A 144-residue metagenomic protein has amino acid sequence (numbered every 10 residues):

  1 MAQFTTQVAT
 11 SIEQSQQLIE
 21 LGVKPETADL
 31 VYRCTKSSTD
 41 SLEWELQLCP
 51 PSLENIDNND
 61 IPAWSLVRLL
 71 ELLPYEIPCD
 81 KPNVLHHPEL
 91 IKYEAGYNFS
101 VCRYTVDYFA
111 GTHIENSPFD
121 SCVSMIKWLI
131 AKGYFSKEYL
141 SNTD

Functional and structural regions predicted by a protein language model:
M1-D144: Glycine-rich anion-binding surface patch
